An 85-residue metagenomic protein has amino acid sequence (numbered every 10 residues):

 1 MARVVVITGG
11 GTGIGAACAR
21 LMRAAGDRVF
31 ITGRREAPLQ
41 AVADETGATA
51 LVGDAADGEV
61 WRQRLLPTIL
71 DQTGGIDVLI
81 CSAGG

Functional and structural regions predicted by a protein language model:
T8, I76-G84: Rossmann-fold scaffold of SDR-type NAD(P)-dependent oxidoreductases
G9-G13: Conserved glycine-rich cofactor-binding loop
M22: Aromatic pocket-lining residues of Rossmann-like dinucleotide-binding sites
D27-Q40: Conserved glycine-rich Rossmann-like NAD(P)H-binding loop of the short-chain dehydrogenase/reductase
E45-E59: Rossmann-fold cofactor-recognition segment
A56-D71: Conserved Rossmann-fold cofactor-binding substructure of NAD(P)-dependent oxidoreductases
